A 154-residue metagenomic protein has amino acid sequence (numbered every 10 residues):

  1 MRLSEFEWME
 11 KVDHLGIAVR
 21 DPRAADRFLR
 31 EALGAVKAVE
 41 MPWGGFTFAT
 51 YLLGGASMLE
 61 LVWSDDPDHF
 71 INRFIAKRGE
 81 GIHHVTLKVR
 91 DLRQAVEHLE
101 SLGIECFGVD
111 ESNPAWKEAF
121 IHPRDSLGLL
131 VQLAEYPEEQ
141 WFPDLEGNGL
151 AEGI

Functional and structural regions predicted by a protein language model:
M1-E7, T50-L52, L59, V96-I154: Vicinal oxygen chelate
M1-R2, D66-I71: Short amphipathic beta-strand starts and helix->beta connectors
E7-M9, K77-R78: Short, flexible turn/loop "capping" segments at secondary-structure junctions
V12-V19, D26-L29, A35, Y51 (+5 more regions): Short, structured motif recognition centered on aromatic/hydrophobic residues
A18-R27, A32, D66, K77-D125: Vicinal oxygen chelate
V39-G44, V109-N113: A short, aromatic/hydrophobic, helix- or strand-capping loop or linear motif that either lines the entrance/gate
G44-T50: Glycine/small-residue-rich interface belts in oligomeric ring/scaffold proteins and their assembly partners
F74: Regulatory and interaction patches adjacent to catalytic/ligand-binding sites in large macromolecular machines
